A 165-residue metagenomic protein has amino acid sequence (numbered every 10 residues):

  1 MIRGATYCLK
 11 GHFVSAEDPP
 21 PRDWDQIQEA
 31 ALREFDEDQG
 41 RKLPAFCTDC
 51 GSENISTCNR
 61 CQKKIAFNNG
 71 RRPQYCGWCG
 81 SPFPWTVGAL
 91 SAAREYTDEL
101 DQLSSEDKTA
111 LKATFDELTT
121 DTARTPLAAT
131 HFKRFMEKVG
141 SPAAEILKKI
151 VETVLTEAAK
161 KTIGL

Functional and structural regions predicted by a protein language model:
M1-A144, T162-L165: Short amphipathic alpha-helical segments that predominantly mediate membrane engagement
E145, I150-L165: C-terminal, charged low-complexity interaction regions
